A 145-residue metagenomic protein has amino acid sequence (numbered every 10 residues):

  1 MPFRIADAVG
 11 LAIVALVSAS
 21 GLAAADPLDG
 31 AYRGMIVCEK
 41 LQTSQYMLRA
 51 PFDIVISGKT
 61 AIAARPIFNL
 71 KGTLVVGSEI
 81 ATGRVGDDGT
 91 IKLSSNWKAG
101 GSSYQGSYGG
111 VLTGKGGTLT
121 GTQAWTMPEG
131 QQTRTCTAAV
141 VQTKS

Functional and structural regions predicted by a protein language model:
M1-G10: Bacterial N-terminal signal peptides that target proteins for export
R4, A23-D26: Exposed, low-complexity/repetitive linear segments and helix-based recognition motifs, biased toward charged/polar
A12, L22-A23: Cleavable N-terminal signal peptides
S18-S20: N-terminal signal peptide c-region/cleavage motif recognized by signal peptidases
D26-G116, T120-S145: Central antiparallel beta-sheet cores of small beta-barrel/beta-sandwich binding domains
